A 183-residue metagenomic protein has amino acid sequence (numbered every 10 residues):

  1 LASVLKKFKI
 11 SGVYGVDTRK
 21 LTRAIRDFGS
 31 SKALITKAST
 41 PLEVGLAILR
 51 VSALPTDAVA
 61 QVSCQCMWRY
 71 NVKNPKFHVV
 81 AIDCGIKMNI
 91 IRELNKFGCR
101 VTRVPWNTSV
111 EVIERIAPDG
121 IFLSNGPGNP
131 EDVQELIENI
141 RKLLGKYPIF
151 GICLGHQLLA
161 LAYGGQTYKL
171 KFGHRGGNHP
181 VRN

Functional and structural regions predicted by a protein language model:
L1-I116, P130-D132, E138: RNA-binding accessory domains that recognize and position tRNA/RNA substrates
R115, G120, N125-N183: Cysteine-nucleophile active-site neighborhood
